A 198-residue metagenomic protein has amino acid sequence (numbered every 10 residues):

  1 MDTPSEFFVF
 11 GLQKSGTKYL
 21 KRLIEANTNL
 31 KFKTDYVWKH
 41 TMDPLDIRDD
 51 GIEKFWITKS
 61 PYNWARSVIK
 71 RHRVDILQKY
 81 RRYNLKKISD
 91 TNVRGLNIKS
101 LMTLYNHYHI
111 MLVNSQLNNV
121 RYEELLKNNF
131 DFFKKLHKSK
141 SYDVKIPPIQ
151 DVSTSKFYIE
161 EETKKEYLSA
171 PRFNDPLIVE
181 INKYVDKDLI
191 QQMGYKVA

Functional and structural regions predicted by a protein language model:
M1-F7, G11, K138-A198: PAPS-dependent sulfotransferases, especially Golgi type II membrane carbohydrate sulfotransferases
M1-K87, V93-V120, V197: PAPS-dependent sulfotransferase catalytic domain
K18, R71, H137, K164-K165: Generic hydrophobic/packing signal
P44-I47, N129-F133, S155-F157: Short, solvent-exposed polar/charged micro-motifs at secondary-structure junctions
P61-A65, L126, Q150-K156: Feature marks short, surface-exposed loop/turn motifs that line or immediately flank catalytic pockets and channel
D75-K135, S139-K140, Y167, P171-F173 (+2 more regions): PAPS-dependent sulfotransferase catalytic domain
